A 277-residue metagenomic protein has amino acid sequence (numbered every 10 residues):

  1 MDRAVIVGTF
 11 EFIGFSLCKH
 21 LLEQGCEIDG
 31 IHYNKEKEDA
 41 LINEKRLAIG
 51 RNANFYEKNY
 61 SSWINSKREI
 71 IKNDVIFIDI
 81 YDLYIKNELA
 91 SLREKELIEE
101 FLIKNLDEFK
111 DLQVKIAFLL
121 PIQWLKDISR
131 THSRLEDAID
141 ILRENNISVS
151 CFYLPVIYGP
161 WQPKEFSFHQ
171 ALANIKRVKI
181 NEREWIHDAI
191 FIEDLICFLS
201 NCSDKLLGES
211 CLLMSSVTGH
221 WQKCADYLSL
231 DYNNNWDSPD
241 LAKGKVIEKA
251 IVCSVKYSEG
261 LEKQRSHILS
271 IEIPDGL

Functional and structural regions predicted by a protein language model:
M1-I70, A250: N-terminal Rossmann/SDR dinucleotide-binding element
E11-I13, N34-K37, W63, D82-N87 (+2 more regions): Short acidic, S/G/P-rich loop/turn micro-motifs used as interaction or catalytic elements
I28, V149, S210: Hydrophobic anchor at the start of a short beta-strand that flanks the dinucleotide cofactor-binding loop
D74-L89, E94-S133: Conserved Rossmann-fold NAD(P)-dependent oxidoreductase catalytic core, especially the SDR/UDP-sugar
T131-I196: NAD(P)-dependent short-chain dehydrogenase/reductase
F198-L277: Mid/C-terminal beta-alpha module of Rossmann-like enzyme folds, strongest in SDR-family dehydrogenases/epimerases
